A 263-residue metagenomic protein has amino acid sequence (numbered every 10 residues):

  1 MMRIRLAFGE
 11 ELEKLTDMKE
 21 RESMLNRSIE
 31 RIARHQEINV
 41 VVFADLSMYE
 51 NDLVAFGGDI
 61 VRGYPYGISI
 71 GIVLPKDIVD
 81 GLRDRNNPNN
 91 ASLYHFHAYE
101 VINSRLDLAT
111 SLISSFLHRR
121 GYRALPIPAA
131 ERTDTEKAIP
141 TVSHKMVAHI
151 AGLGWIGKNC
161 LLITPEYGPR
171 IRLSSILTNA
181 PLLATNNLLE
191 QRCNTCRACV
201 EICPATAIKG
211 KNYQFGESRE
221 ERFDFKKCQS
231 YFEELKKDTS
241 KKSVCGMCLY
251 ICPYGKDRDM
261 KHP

Functional and structural regions predicted by a protein language model:
M1-A98: Non-catalytic, usually N-terminal nucleic-acid engagement modules in DNA/RNA processing proteins
A91, H95-P263: Catalytic cores of enzyme domains
